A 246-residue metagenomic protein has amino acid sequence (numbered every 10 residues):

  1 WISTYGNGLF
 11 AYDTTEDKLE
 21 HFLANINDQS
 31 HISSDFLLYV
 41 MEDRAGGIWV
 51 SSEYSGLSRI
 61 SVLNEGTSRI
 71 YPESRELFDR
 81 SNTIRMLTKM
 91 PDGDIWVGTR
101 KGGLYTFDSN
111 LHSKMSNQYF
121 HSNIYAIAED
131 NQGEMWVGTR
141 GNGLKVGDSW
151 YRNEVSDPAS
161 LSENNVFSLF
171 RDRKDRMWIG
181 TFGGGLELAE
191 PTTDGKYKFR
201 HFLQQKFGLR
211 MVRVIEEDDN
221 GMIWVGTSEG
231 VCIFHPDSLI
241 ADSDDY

Functional and structural regions predicted by a protein language model:
W1-Y246: Carboxylate-rich, polar loop motifs that coordinate divalent cations or form catalytic acidic clusters
